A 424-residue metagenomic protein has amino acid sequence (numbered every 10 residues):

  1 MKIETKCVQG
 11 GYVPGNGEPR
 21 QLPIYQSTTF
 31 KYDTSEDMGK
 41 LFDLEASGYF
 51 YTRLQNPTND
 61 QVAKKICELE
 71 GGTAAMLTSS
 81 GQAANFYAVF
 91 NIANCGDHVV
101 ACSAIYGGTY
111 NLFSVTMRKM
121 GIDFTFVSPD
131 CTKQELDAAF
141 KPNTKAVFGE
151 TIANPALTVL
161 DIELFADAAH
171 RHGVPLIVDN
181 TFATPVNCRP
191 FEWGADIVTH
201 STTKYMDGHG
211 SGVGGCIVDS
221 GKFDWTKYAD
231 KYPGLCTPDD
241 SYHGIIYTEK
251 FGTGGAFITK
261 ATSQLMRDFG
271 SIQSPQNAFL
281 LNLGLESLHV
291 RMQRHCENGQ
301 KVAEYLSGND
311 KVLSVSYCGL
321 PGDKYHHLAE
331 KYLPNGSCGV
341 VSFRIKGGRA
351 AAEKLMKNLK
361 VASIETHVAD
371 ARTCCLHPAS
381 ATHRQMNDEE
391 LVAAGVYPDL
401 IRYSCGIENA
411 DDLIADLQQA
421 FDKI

Functional and structural regions predicted by a protein language model:
M1-N56, K64: N-terminal "arm"/small-domain region of PLP-dependent enzymes with the aminotransferase-like
C7-V13, A75-G308: Conserved PLP-enzyme active-site core in the AAT-like
G11-Y12, Q26-Y32, G221-K222, L285-S287 (+6 more regions): Glycine-rich beta-alpha junction loops
T34-A83, G108-T116: Conserved N-terminal alpha-helix of the aminotransferase class I/II PLP-enzyme fold
G71, N143, K311-S314, V361 (+1 more regions): Glycine-centered tight turns that cap/initiate beta-strands
S114-V115, D123-F124, A138, P142-K145 (+4 more regions): PLP-dependent enzyme catalytic core of the Aspartate aminotransferase-like
F269-I272, Q276-A278, L283, S287 (+4 more regions): Conserved small-domain helix->loop->beta segment predominantly found in fold-type I
